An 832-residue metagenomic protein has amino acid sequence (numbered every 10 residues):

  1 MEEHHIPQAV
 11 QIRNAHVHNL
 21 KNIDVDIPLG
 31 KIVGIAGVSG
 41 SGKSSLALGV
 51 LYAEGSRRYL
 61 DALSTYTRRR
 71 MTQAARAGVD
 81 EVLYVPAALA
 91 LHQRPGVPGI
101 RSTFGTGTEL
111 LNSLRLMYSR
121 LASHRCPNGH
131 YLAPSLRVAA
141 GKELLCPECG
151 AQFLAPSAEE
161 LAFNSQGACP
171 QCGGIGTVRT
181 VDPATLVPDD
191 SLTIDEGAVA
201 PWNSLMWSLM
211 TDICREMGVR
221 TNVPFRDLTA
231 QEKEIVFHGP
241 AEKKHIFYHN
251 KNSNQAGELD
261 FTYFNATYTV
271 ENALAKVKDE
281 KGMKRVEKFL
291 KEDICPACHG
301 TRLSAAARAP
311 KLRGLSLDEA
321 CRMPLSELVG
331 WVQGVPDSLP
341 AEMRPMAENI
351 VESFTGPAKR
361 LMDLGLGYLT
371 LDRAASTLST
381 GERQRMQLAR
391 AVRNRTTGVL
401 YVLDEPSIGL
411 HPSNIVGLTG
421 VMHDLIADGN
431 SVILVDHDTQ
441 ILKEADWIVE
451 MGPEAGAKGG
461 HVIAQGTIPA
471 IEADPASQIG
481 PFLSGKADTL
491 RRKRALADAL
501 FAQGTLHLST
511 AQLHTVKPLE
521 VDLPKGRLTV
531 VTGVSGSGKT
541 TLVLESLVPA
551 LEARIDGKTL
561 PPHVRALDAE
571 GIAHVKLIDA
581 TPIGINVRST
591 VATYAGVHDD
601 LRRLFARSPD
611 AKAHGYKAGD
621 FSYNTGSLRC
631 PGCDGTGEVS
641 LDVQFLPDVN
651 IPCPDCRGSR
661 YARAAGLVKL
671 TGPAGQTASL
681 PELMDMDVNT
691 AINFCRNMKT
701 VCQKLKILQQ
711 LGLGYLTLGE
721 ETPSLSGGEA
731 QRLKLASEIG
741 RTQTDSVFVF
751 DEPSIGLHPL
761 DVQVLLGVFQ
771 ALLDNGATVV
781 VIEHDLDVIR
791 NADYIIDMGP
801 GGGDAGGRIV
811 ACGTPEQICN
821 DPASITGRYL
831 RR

Functional and structural regions predicted by a protein language model:
M1-R832: Conserved phosphate-binding elements of NTP-dependent enzyme cores
